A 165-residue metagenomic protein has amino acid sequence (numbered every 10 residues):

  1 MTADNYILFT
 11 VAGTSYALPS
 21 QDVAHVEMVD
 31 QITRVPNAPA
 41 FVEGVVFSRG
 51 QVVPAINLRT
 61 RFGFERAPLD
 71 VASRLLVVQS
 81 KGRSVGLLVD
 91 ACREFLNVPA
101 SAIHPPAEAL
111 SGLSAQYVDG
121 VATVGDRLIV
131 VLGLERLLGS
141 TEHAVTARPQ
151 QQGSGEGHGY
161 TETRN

Functional and structural regions predicted by a protein language model:
M1-N165: An acidic, low-aromatic, low-complexity terminal/linker signal
